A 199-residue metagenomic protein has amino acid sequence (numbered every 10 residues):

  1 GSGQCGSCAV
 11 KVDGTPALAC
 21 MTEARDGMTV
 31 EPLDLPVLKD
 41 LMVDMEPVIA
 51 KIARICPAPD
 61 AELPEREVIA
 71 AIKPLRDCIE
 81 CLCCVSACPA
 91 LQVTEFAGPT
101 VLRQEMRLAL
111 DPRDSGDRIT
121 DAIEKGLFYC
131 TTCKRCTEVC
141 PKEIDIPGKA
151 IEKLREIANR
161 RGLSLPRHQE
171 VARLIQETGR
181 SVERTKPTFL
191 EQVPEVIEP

Functional and structural regions predicted by a protein language model:
G1-L38, C88-P89, T94, L190-P199: Iron-sulfur-associated redox domains of electron-transfer enzymes in respiratory and anaerobic energy metabolism
Q4, I69-P74, H168, P187-P194: Intrinsically disordered, low-complexity regions
K11-A19, T131-T137, R180-L190: Short, charged low-complexity intrinsically disordered segments located at boundaries of structured domains
E31-R76, C81-R180: Ferredoxin-type iron-sulfur electron-transfer modules in oxidoreductases and energy-metabolism complexes
G162, I175-I197: Nucleic-acid modification enzymes, centered on SAM-dependent nucleic-acid methyltransferases
